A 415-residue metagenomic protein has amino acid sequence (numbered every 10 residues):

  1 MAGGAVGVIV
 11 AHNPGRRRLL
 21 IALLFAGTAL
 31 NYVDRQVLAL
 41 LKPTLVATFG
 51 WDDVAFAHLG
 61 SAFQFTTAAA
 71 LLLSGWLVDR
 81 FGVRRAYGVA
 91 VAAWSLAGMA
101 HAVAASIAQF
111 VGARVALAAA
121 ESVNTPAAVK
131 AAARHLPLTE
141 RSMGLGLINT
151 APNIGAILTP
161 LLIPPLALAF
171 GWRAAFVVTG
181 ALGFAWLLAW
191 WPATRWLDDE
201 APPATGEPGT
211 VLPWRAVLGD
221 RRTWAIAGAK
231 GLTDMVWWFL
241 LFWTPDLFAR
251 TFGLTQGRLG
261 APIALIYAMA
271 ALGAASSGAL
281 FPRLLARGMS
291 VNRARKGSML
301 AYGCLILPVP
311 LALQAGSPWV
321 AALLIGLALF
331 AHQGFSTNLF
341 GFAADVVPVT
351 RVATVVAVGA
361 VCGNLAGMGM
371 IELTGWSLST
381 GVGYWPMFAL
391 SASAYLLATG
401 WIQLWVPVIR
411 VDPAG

Functional and structural regions predicted by a protein language model:
G7-N13, D198-A227: Juxtamembrane intracellular "pre-TM" segments in multi-pass secondary transporters
Q36, Q64-L72, A156-I157, Y267-A271 (+2 more regions): Residue-level signature of mid-helix packing/kink "hotspots" within the transmembrane helices of 12-pass Major
L38-A39, R221-A275, S336, F340 (+1 more regions): Extracytoplasmic gate region of multi-pass secondary transporters
A69-I107: Conserved MFS/SLC helix-loop-helix module at the cytosolic interface between two early adjacent transmembrane helices
R85-M99, R293-P310: Structural signature of the two symmetry-related core transmembrane helices
A113-P152: Cytoplasmic helix-loop-helix junction between adjacent transmembrane helices in 12-TM secondary transporters
I148-W196: Helix-loop-helix hairpin linking two adjacent transmembrane segments in secondary transporters
A344-T380: A late C-terminal transmembrane helix in Major Facilitator Superfamily
